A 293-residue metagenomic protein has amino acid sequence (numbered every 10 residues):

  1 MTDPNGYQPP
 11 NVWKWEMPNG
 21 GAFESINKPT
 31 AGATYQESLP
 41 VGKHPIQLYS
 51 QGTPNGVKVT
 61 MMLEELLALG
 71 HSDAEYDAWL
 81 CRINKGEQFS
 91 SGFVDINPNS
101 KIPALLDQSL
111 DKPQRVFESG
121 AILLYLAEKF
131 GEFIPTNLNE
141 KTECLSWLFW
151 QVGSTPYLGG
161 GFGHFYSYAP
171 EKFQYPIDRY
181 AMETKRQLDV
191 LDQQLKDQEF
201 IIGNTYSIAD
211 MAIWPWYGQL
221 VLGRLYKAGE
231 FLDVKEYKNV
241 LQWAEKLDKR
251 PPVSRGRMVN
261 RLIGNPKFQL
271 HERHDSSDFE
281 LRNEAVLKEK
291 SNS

Functional and structural regions predicted by a protein language model:
M1-K185, N283-S293: GST-like domain detector, emphasizing the conserved glutathione-binding G-site in the N-terminal thioredoxin-like
T2-P4, S146-P251, S293: GST-like fold's C-terminal all-alpha helical module
F23-S25, N260-S293: Acidic/histidine-enriched, glycine/proline-rich intrinsically disordered or flexible terminal extensions
D95, K249, M258-V259: Phosphate-coordinating loops and pocket residues in cytosolic domains that bind phosphorylated ligands
D111, E140, F162-F165, A209 (+2 more regions): Residue-level signal for alpha-helical context at structural boundaries
S254-R255: C-terminal anion-handling pockets and recognition modules
